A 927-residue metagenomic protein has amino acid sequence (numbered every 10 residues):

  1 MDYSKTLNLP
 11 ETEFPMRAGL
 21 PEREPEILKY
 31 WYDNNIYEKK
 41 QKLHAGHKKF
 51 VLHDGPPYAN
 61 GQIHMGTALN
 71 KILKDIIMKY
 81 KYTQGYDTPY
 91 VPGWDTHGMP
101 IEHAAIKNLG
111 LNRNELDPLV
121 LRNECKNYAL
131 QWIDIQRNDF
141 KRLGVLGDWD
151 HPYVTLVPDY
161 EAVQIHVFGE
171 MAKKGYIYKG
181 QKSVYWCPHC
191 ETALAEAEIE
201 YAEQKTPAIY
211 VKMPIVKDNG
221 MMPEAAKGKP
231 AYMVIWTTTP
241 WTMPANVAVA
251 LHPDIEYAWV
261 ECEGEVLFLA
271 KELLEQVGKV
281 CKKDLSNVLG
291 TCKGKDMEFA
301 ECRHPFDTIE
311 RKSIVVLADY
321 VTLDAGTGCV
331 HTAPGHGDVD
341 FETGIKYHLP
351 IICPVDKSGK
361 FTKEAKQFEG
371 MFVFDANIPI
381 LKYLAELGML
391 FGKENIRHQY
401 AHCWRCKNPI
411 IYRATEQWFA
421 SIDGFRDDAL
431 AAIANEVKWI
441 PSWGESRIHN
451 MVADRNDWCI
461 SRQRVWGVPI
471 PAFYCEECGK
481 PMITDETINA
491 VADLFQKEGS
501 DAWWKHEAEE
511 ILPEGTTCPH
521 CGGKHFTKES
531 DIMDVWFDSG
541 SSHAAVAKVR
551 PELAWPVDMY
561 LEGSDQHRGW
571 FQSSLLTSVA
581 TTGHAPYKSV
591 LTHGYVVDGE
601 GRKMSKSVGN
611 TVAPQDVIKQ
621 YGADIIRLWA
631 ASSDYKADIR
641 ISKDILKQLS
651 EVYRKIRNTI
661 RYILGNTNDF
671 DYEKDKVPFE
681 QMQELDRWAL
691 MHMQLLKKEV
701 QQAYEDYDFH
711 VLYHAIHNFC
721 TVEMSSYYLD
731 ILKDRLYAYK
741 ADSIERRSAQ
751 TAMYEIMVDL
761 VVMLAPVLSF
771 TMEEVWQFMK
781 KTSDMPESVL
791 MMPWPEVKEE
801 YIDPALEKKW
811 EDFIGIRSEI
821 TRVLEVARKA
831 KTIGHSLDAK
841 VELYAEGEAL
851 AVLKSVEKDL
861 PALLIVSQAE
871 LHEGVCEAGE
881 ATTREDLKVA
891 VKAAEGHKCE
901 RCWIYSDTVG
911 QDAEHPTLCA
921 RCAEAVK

Functional and structural regions predicted by a protein language model:
M1-G264, A333-A365, M389-A429, M451-V452 (+7 more regions): N-terminal, positively charged nucleic-acid-binding surface of large information/translation enzymes
G66-M78, G85-Y86, W94-D95, Y160-V163 (+9 more regions): Structured ligand/cofactor/substrate-binding pocket environments in proteins
D95, V184, P188, A195-A202 (+7 more regions): Acidic, turn-prone loop/beta-hairpin segments
F140, V163, W458, E651-L664 (+2 more regions): Core structural elements
V184, Y400, A472, G515 (+2 more regions): Residues immediately within or flanking Cys/His clusters that coordinate Zn2+ in small zinc-binding modules
C187, C403, C475, C518-C521 (+2 more regions): Short cysteine-rich clusters marking metal-coordination/redox-active sites
E191, Q463, G479, G522 (+2 more regions): Cys/His-coordinated zinc-binding microdomains
V909-T917: Short linker/helix segments within small regulatory modules
